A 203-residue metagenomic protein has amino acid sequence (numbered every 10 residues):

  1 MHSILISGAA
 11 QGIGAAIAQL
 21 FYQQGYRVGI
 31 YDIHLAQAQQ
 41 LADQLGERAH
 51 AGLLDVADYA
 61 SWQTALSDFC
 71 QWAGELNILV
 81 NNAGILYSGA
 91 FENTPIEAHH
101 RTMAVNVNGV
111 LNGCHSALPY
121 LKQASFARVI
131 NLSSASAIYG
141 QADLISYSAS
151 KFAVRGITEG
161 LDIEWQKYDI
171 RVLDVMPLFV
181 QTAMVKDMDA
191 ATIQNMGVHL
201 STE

Functional and structural regions predicted by a protein language model:
M1-V28: Canonical Rossmann dinucleotide-binding motif of NAD(H)/NADP(H)-dependent dehydrogenases/reductases, specifically
L35, G52-T64, I96: The beta1-alpha1 cofactor-binding region of Rossmann-like NAD(H)/NADP(H)-dependent oxidoreductases
A90-F91, P95-H100: Substrate-binding pocket helix/loop in short-chain dehydrogenase/reductase
C114, S150: Active-site helix of classical SDR
S134: Residue(s) in the substrate-gating loop at a strand-loop-helix junction that position the organic substrate next
Y139, G160-I170: Active-site-adjacent segment of SDR/Rossmann-fold oxidoreductases
D174-V175, A190, Q194-E203: C-terminal helical subdomain
